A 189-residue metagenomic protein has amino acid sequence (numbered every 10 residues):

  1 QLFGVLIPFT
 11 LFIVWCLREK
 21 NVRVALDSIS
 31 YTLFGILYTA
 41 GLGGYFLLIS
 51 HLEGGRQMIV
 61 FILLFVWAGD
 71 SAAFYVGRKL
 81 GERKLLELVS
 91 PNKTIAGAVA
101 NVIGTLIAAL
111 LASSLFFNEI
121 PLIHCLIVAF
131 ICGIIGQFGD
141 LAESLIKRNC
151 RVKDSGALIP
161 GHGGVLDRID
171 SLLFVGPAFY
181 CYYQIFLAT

Functional and structural regions predicted by a protein language model:
Q1-I131: Membrane-embedded alpha-helical bundles of polytopic integral membrane proteins
R18-N21, H51, I146, C150 (+1 more regions): Juxtamembrane transmembrane-helix termini
T32-I36, F116, A142-I146, G176-Y180: A short, terminal or domain-edge coil/loop segment
V66-E82, L86, I95, I134-G176: Acidic (Asp/Glu-rich) catalytic motifs at the cytosolic membrane interface
T105-L106, R168, V175, Q184: Hydrophobic transmembrane alpha-helices of multi-pass small-molecule transporters
L122-H124, G163, I169, A188-T189: Short, conserved aromatic-histidine micro-motifs
C181-T189: Juxtamembrane boundary at the C-terminal end of a transmembrane helix
